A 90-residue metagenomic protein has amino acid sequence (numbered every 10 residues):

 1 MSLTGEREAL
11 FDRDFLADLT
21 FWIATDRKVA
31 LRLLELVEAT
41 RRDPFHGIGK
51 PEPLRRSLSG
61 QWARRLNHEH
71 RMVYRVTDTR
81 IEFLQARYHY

Functional and structural regions predicted by a protein language model:
M1-E69, V76-Y90: Basic, Lys/Arg-enriched alpha-helical interface segments
